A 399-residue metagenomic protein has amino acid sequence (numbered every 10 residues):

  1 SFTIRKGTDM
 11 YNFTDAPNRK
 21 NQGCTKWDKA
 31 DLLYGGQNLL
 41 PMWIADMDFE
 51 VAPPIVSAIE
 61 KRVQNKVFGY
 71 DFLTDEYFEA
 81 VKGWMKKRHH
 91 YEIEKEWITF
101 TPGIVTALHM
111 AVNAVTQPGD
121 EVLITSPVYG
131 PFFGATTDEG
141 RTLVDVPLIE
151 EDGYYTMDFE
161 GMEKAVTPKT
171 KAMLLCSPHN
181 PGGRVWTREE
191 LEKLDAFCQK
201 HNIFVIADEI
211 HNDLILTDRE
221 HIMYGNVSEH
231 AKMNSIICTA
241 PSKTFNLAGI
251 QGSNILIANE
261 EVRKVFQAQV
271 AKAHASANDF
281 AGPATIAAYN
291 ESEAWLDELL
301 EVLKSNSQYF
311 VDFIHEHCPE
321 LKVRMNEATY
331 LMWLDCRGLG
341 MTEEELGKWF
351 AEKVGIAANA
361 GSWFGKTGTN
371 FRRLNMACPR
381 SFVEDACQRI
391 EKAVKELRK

Functional and structural regions predicted by a protein language model:
G7-G103, M110, A288-E291, L397-K399: N-terminal small-domain helix-loop-helix segment of the aminotransferase-like
S57, E229, M233-K304, F313 (+1 more regions): Conserved core segment of the aminotransferase class I/II
F68-A196, D213-L214, H221-H230, I236: Conserved core of the PLP fold type I
E139, K200-H201, A231, V354 (+1 more regions): Helix C-cap/helix->beta junction micro-motif
E163-K164, G340, W349-A358, F364-K399: PLP-dependent enzyme catalytic core of the Aspartate aminotransferase-like
I286, V302-V311, V323-C336, G368: Conserved glycine-rich beta-strand-loop-beta hairpin in the small C-terminal domain of fold type I
